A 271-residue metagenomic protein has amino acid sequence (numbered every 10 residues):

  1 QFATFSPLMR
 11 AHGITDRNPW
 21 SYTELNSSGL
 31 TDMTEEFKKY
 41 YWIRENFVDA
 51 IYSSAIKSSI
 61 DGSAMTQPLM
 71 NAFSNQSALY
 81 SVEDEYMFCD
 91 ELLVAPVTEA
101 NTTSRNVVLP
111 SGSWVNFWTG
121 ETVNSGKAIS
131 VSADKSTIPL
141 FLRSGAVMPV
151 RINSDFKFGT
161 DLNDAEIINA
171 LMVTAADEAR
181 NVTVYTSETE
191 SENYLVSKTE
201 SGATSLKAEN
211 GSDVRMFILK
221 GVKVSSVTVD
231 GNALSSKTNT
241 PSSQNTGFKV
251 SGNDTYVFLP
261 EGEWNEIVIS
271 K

Functional and structural regions predicted by a protein language model:
Q1-T137, L142: Catalytic-domain carbohydrate-binding cleft regions of carbohydrate-active enzymes
E85, E192-E200, N245-V250: Short, exposed beta-strand/loop patches in secreted or surface proteins that constitute
L92-L93, R105, V147, S201-S205 (+1 more regions): Hydrophobic residues embedded in beta-strands of well-ordered beta-sheets
S104, V123-S125, N232-S242: Short acidic, Gly/Pro-enriched loop/turn segments at secondary-structure junctions
V108-G120, L219-S236: Solvent-exposed beta-hairpin/edge-strand motifs
G126-V173, P241-K271: C-terminal beta-strand-rich structural cap/linker in extracellular carbohydrate-active enzymes
T137, L142-S225, V229-N232: Accessory, solvent-exposed terminal regions and/or long lumenal/extracellular loops of proteins
